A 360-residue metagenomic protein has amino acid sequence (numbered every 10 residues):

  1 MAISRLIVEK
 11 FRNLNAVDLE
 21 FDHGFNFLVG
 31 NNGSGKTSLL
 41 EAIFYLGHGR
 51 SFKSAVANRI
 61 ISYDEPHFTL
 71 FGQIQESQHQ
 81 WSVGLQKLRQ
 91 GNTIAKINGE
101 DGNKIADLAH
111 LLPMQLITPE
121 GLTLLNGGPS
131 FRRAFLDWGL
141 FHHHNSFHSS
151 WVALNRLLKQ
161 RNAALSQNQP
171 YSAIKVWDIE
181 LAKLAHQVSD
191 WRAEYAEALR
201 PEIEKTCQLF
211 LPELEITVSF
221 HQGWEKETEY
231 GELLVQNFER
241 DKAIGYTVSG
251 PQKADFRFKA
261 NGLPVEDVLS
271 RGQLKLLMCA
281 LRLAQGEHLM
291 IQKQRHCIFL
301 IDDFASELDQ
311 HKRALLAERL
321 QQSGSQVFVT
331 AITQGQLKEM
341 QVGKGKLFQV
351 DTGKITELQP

Functional and structural regions predicted by a protein language model:
M1-N31, Y171-I298, E307-H311, L315-Q326 (+2 more regions): Conserved NTPase motor "head" modules and their coupling/switch loops across ABC/AAA+ ATPases, GTPases, and GHKL ATPases
K36: Conserved lysine of the Walker
Y45-A57, A284-Q292: Post-Walker A helix-loop "phosphate-sensing" segment adjacent to the P-loop in P-loop NTPases
H48-F131, D137-F147, R200, E204-K205 (+1 more regions): Nucleotide-state sensing region of NTPase/ATPase domains
G72, Q326-I332: Structural recognition of the conserved hydrophobic beta-strand(s) that form the central parallel beta-sheet of P-loop
G121-F210, H221: An accessory alpha-helical subdomain
D302-F304: Walker B catalytic acidic pair
